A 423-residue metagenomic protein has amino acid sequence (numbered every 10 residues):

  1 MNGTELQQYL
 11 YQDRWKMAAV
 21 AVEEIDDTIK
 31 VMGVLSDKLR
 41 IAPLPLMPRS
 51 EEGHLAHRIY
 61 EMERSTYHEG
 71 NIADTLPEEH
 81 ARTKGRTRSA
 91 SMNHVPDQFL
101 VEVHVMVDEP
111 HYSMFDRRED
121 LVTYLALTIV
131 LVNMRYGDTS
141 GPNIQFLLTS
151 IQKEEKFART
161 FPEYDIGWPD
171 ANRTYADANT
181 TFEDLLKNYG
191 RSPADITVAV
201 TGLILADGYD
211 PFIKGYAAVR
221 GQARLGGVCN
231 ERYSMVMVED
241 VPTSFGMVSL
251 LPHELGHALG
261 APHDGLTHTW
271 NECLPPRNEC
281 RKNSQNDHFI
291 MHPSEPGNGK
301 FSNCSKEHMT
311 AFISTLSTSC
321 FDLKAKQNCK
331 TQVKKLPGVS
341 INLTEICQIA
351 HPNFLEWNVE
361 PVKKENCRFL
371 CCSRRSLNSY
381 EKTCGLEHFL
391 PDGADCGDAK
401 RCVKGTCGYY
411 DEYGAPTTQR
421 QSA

Functional and structural regions predicted by a protein language model:
M1-L46, F115, W168-K187, A194 (+1 more regions): N-terminal prosegments of processed precursors
Y11, V132, V198, G256 (+1 more regions): Divalent metal-coordination and catalytic microenvironments
W15-M17, T28, D37, S50 (+16 more regions): Short amphipathic alpha-helical interaction elements and helix-loop-helix interfaces that mediate dimerization
A21-P45, T123-P142, E254-H263, T267: Classical protein tyrosine phosphatase
K30-N71, G256: A short, surface-exposed interaction/processing loop segment used at functional sites
H57, E61-N230, V241-G246, D264 (+1 more regions): Fold-level signature of zinc-dependent metallopeptidase catalytic domains
T149-D170, E231-K306, T310-A311: The catalytic-center signature of Zn2+-dependent metalloproteases
P262-A423: Cysteine-rich modules of extracellular adhesion/ECM and protease-associated proteins
